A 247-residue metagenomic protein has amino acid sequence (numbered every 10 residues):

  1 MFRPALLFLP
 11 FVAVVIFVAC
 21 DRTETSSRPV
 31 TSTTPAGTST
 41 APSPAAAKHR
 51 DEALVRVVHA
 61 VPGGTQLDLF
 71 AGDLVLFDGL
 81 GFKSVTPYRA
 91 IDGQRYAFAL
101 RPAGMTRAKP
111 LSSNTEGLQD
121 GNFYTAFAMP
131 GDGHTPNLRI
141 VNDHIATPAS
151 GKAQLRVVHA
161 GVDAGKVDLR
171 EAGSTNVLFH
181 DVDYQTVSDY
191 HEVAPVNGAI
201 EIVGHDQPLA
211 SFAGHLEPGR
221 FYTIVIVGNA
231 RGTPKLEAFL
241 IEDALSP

Functional and structural regions predicted by a protein language model:
M1-V18: Sec-dependent bacterial lipoprotein signal peptides
C20-P247: Intrinsically disordered, low-complexity polar regions and short flexible loop motifs
